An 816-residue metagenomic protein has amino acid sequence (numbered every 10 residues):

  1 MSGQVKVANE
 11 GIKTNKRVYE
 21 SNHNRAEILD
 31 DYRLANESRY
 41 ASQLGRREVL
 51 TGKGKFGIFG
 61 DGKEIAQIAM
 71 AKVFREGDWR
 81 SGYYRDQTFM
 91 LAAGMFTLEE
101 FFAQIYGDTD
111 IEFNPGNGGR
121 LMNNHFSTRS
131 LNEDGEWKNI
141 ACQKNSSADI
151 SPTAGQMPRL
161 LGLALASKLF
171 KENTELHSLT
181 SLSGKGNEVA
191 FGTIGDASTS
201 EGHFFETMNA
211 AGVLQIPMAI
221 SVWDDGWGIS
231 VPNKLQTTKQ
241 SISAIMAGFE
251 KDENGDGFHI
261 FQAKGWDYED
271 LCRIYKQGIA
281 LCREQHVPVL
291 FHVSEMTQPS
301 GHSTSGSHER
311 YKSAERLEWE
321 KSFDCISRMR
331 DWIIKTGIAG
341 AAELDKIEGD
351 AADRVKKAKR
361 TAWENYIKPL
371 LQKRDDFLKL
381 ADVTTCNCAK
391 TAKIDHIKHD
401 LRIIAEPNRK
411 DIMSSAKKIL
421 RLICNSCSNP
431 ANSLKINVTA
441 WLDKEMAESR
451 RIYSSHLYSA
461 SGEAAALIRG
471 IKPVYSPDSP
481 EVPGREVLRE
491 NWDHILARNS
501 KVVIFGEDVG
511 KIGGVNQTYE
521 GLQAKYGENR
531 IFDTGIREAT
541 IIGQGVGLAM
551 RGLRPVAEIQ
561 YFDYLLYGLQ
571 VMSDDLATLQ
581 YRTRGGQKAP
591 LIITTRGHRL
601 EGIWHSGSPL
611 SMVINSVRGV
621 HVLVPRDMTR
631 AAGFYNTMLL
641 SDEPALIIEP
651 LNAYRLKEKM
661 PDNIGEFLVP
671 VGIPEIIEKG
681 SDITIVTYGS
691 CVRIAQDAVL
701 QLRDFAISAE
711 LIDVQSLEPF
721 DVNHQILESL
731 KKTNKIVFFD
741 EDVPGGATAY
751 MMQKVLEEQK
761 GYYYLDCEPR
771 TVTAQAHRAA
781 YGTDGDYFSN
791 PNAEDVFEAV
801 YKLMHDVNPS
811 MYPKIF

Functional and structural regions predicted by a protein language model:
M1-A66, K72-V73, P299-G301, S305-Y526 (+2 more regions): Conserved acidic/glycine
I28, Y32, K53-G54, R75-W79 (+18 more regions): Short coil/turn connectors at secondary-structure junctions
Y40-S221, G226-G228, P232-E250, I603-H605 (+1 more regions): Cofactor-binding active-site loop characterized by glycine-rich and histidine/acidic residues
E64-I68, N145-D225, A263-C282, V503 (+4 more regions): Thiamine diphosphate
Y83-Y84, A154, T193-I194, S221-D224 (+8 more regions): Short beta-strand segments
K138-K144, G155, S433-P473, R618-V622 (+1 more regions): Helix-enriched interaction subdomains in cytosolic or periplasmic regions, typified by TIR/SEFIR signaling/NADase cores
M218, V222-E406, I412, L651-F816: Thiamine diphosphate
Q587, G597-E601, H605, L610 (+3 more regions): Active-site phosphate/pyrophosphate-binding segments
